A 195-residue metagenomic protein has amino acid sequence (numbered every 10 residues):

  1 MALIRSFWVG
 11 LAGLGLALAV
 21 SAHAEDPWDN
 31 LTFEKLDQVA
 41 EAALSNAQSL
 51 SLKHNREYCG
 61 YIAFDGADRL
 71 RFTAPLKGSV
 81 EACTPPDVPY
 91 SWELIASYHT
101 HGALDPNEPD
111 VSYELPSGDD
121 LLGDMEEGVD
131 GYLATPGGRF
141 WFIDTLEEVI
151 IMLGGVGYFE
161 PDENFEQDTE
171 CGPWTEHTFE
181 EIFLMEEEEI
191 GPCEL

Functional and structural regions predicted by a protein language model:
M1-L11: Bacterial N-terminal signal peptides that target proteins for export
S6, S21-E25: N-terminal secretory targeting signals
V9-A19: Bacterial N-terminal signal peptides
L16, K53, F64, P89 (+1 more regions): A generic structural signal for short, solvent-exposed coil/turn residues that cap or connect secondary-structure
E25-E34, C83-A96, T100-L195: Active-site-proximal loop/helix of nucleotide/amide-processing enzymes and allied scaffolds
D26-T73: N-terminal secretory signal peptides
G78-S79: Catalytic phosphate/metal-binding cores of nucleic-acid and nucleotide-processing enzymes, i.e., regions that mediate
